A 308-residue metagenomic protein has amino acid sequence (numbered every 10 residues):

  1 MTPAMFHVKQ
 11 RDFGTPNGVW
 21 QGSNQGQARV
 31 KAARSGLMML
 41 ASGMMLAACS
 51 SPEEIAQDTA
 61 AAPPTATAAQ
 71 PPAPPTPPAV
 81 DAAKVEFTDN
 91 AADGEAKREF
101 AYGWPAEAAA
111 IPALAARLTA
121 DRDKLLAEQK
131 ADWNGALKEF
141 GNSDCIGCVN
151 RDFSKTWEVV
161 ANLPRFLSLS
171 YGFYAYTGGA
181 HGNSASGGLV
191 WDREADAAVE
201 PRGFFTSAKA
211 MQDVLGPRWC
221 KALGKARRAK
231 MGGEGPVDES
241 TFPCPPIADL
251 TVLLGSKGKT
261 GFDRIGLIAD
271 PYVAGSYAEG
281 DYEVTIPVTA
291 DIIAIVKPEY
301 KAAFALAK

Functional and structural regions predicted by a protein language model:
Q10-R11, Q21: Cationic, low-complexity basic patches in intrinsically disordered or flexible, solvent-exposed regions
G14, A33, L37, V85-F87 (+1 more regions): Extended hydrophobic/Leu-rich segments
G18-M39: Bacterial N-terminal signal peptides that target proteins for export
L46-A48: C-terminal motif of bacterial Sec signal peptides marking the signal peptidase cleavage site
S50-K308: Compositionally biased intrinsically disordered regions enriched in Thr/Gly
